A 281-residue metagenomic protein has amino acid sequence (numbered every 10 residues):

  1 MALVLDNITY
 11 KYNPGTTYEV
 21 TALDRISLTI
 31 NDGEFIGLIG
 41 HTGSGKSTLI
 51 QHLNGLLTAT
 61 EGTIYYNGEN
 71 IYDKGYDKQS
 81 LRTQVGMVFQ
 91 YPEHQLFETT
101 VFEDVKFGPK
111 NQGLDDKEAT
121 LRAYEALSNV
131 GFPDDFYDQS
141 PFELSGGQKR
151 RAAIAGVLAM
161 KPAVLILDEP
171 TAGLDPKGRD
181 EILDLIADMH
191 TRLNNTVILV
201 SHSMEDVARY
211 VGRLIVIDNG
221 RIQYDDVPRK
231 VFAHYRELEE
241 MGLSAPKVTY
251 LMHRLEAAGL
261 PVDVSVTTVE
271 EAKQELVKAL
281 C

Functional and structural regions predicted by a protein language model:
N54: Helix-to-loop junction immediately C-terminal to a conserved catalytic motif
T63-S80: ABC ATPase NBD Q-loop/coupling interface
K117-D135: Conserved ABC ATPase "signature" region
S140-L144, Q148: Conserved ABC ATPase signature
K161: Conserved catalytic motifs of ABC-family nucleotide-binding domains
L165-D168: Catalytic Walker B motif of ABC-type/P-loop ATPase nucleotide-binding domains
N219-G220: Conserved ABC ATPase "signature" C-loop
